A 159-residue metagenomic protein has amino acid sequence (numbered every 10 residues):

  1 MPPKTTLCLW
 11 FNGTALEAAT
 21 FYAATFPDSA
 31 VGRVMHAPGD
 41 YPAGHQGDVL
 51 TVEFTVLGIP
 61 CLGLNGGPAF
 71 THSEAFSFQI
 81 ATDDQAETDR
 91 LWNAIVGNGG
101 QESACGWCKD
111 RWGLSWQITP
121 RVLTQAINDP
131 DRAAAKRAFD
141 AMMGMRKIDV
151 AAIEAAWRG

Functional and structural regions predicted by a protein language model:
T6-C8, T51, S77-Q79: Short aromatic/hydrophobic contact patches that present stacked aromatics for nucleic-acid/ligand binding
L9-G58: Core segments of cupin and vicinal oxygen chelate
F11, T25, V56-P60, T71-H72 (+4 more regions): Vicinal oxygen chelate
A15, T88, A135: Aromatic/hydrophobic pocket-lining residues that form the small-molecule binding cavity in soluble enzyme cores
A19, D89-W92, F139: Extracytoplasmic/secreted envelope proteins and their assembly/folding machinery, especially bacterial periplasmic
G44-L50, F70-H72, A134: A generic structural micro-feature
A134-G159: Acidic/histidine-enriched, glycine/proline-rich intrinsically disordered or flexible terminal extensions
